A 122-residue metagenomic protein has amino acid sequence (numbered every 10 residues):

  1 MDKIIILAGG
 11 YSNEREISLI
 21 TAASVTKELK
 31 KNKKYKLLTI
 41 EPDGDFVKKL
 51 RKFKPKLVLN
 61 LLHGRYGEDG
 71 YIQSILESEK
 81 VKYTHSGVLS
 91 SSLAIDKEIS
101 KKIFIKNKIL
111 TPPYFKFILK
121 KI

Functional and structural regions predicted by a protein language model:
M1-I99, K106, I118-I122: ATP-binding N-terminal substructure of ATP-dependent carboxylate-amine bond-forming enzymes
I103-T111: Basic phosphate/pyrophosphate-binding loop/patch that engages nucleotide-derived ligands
